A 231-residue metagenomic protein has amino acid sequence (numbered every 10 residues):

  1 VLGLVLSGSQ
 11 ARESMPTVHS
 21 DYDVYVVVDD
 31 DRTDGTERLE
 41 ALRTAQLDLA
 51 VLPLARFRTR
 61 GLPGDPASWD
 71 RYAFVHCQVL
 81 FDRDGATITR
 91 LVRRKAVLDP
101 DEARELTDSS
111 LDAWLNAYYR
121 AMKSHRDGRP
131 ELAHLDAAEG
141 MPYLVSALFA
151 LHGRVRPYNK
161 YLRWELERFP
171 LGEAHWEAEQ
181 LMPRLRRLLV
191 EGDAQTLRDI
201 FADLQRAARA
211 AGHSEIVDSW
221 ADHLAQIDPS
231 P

Functional and structural regions predicted by a protein language model:
V1-L2: Helical scaffold of the NTase/Pol beta-like nucleotidyltransferase catalytic core
V5-P53: Catalytic metal-binding acidic patch
S7-Q10, Y22, D70, D136 (+1 more regions): Functionally constrained cores in energy, signaling, and assembly domains
G8-A11, D21-V24, P63, L106-D108 (+1 more regions): Short secondary-structure boundary micro-motifs
P16-V18, R60-P63, K160-L162: Short aromatic-enriched loop/helix-cap "lid" or pocket-rim segments at secondary-structure transitions that line
S20-D21, R56, G140, E165: Generic secondary-structure boundary signal with a strong preference for alpha-helix termini
T36-D127, A225-P229: Conserved NTP/Mg2+-binding pocket subregion across the NTase superfamily
A96-P231: Conserved nucleotidyltransferase catalytic core and NTase-mimicking acidic/glycine-rich helix/loop elements in nucleic
